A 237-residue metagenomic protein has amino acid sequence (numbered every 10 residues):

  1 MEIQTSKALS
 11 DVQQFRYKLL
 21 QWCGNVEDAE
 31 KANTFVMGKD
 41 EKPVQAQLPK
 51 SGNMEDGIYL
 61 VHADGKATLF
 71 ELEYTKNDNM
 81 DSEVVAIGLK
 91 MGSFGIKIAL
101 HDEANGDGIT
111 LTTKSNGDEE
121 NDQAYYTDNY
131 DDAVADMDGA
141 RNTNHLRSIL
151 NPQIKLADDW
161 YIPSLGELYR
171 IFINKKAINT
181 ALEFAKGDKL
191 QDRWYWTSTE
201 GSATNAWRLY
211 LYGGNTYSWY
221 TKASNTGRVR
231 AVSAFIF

Functional and structural regions predicted by a protein language model:
E2-L156, A223-F237: Short, compositionally biased
K39, D158-D159, L165-F237: C-terminal, surface-exposed recognition/capping segments
H101-E103, P163-G166: Histidine- and/or cysteine-centered catalytic micro-motif in compact active-site loops
